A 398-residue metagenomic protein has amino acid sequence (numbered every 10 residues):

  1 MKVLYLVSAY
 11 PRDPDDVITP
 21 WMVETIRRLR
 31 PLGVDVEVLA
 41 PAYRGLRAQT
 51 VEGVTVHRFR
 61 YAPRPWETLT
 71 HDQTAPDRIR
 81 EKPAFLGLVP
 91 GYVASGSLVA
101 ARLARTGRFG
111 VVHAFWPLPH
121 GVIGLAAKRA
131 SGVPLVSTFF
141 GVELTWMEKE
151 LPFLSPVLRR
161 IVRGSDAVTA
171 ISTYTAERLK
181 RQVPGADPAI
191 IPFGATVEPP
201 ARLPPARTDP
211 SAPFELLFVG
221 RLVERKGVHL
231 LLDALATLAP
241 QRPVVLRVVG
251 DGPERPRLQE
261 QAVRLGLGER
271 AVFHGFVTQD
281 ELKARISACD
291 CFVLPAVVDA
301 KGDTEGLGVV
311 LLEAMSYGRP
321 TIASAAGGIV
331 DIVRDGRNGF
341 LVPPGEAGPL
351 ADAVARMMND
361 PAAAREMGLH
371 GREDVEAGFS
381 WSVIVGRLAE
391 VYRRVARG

Functional and structural regions predicted by a protein language model:
M1-R60: N-terminal subdomain of nucleotide-sugar transferases
P20, F214, F218-T237, P253-Q259 (+2 more regions): A conserved mid-protein helix/loop that constitutes part of the nucleotide-sugar donor-binding site
A40, H57-R58, P134-F140, S155-R202 (+1 more regions): Donor nucleotide-sugar binding/catalytic pocket of nucleotide-sugar-dependent glycosyltransferases
Q259-E281: Nucleotide-activated donor-binding/catalytic signature segment of Leloir-type glycosyltransferases, i.e., the conserved
S287-G302, R319: Acidic donor-binding loop of glycosyltransferase active sites
L311, S316, P320-A323: Short hydrophobic beta-strand element within catalytic cores of glycosyltransferases and related nucleotide-activated
I332-G336, F340-A347, R356-P361: Conserved acidic donor-binding segment of nucleotide-sugar-dependent glycosyltransferases
P349, R356, A363-G378, R387: A short, well-ordered alpha-helix in the C-terminal region of glycosyltransferases
